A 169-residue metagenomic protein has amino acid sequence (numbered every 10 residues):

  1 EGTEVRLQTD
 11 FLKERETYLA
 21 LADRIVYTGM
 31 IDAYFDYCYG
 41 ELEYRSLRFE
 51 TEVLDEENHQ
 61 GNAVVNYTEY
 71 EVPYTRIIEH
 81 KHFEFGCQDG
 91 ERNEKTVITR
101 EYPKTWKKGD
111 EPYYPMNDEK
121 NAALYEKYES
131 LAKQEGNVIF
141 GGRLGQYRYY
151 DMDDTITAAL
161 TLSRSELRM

Functional and structural regions predicted by a protein language model:
E1, I25, A159: PAPS/PAP-binding and catalytic site of the sulfotransferase fold
E1-E4, R168: Secondary-structure boundary elements
G2-T3, A22-D23, E135: Short, well-ordered alpha-helix to beta-strand connector turns
E4-Q8, I139: General small-molecule cofactor/ligand-binding pocket signal
T9-L131: Mid-domain catalytic core of redox enzymes that form a hydrophobic substrate pocket/lid adjacent to a catalytic redox
E111-M169: C-terminal catalytic lobe of FAD-dependent flavoproteins
